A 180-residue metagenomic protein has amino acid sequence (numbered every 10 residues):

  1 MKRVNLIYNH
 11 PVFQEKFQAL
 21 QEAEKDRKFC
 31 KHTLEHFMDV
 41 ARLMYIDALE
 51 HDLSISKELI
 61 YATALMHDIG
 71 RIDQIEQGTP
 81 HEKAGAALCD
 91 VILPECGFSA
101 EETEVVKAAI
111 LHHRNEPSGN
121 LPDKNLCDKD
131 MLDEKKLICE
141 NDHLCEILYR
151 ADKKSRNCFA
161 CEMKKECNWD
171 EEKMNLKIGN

Functional and structural regions predicted by a protein language model:
M1-N180: Metal-dependent phosphohydrolase cores
